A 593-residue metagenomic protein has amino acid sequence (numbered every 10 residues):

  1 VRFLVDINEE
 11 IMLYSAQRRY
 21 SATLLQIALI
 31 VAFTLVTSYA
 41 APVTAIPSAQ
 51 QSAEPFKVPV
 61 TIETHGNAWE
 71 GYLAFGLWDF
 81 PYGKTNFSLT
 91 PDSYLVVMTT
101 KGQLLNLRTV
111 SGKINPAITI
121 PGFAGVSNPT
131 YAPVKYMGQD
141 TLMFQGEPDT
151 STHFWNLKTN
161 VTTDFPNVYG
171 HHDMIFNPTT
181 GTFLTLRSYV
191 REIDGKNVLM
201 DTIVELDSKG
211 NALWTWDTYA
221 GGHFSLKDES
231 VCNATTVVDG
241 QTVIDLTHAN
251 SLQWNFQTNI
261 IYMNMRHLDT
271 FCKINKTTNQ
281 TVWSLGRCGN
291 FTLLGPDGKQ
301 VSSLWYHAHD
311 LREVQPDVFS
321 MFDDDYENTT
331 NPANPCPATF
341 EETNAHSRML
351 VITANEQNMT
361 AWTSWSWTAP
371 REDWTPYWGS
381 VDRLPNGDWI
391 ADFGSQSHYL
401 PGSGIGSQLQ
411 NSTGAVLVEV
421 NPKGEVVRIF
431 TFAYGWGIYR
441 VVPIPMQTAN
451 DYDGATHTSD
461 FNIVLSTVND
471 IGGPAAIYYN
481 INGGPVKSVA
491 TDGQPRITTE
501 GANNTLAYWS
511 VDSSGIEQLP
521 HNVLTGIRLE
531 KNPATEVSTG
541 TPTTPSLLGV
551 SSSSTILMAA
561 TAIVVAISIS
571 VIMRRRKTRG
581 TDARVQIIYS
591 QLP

Functional and structural regions predicted by a protein language model:
V1-A45, T543-P593: Secretory targeting signatures
L4-M12, R18, T37, G102 (+10 more regions): Intrinsically disordered, low-complexity peptide-like regions
D6, E70, P116, V126-T130 (+13 more regions): Intrinsically disordered, low-complexity, compositionally biased regions/tails
I30, L35, Y131, M174 (+8 more regions): Short beta-strand element of the conserved SAM-dependent methyltransferase core
A41-G454: Histidine-/acidic-rich catalytic cores in large beta-rich domains
Q447-E536: Low-complexity, disordered linker/stalk regions enriched in Pro/Thr/Ser/Gly
V537-T541: Low-complexity, acidic polar-rich segments
